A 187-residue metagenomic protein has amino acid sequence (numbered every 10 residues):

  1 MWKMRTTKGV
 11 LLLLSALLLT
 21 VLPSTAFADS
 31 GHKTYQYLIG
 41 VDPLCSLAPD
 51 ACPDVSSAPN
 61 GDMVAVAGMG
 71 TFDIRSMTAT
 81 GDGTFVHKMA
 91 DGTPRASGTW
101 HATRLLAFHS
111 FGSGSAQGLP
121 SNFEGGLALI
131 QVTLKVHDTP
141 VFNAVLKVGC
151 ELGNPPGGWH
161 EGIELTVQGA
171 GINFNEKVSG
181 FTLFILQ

Functional and structural regions predicted by a protein language model:
W2-L13: Bacterial N-terminal signal peptides that target proteins for export
L11-V21: Bacterial N-terminal signal peptides
T25-R104, G169-Q187: N-terminal segment immediately downstream of the Sec signal-peptide cleavage site in secreted/extracellular proteins
D42-S56, A107-P120, L152-Q168: Surface-exposed intrinsically disordered loops and tails
G81-V86, I130-V132, I163: Short polybasic amphipathic segments
S113-G157: Acidic, glycine-rich flexible loop segments
D138-F142, V148-Q187: A eukaryote-biased signal for long
